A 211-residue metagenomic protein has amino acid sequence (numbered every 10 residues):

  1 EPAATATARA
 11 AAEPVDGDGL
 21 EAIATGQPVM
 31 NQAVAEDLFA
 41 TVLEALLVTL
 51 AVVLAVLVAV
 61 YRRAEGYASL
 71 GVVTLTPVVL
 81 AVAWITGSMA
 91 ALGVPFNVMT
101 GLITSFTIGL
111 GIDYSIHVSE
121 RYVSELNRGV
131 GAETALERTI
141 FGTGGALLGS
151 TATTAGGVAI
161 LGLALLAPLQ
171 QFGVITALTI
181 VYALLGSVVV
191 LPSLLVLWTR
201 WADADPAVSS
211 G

Functional and structural regions predicted by a protein language model:
E1-T5, Y114-H117: Membrane-helix boundary/coupling elements in multi-pass transport proteins
P2-A24: Extended, hydrophilic extramembrane loops/domains of integral membrane proteins
G17-G211: Membrane-embedded transmembrane helical bundles of large multi-pass transporters/channels
